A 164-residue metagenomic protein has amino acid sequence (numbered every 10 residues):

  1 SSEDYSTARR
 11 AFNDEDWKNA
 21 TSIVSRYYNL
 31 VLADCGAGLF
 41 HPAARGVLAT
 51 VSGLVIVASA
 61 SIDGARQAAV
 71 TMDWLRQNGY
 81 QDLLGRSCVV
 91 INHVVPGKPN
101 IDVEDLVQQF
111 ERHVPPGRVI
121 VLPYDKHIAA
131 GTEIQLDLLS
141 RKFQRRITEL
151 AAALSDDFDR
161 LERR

Functional and structural regions predicted by a protein language model:
S1-R26, A129-L138: P-loop/Walker-type NTP enzyme "switch/lid" segment
T21-N29, H41-I62: Inter-motif core of Ras-like GTPase G domains
L32-D34, I56-A60, C88-H93: Conserved beta-strand segments of the P-loop GTPase G domain that flank and frequently precede/overlap
G38, V51-V70, P96-P99: Conserved Switch II/interswitch segment of TRAFAC-class P-loop GTPases
T50-G53, D82-S87, P115-G117: Short glycine-/polar-rich loops that comprise or flank the Walker A/P-loop and associated switch/sensor motifs
A68-L83: Conserved C-terminal guanine-recognition region of P-loop GTPase G domains, centered on the G4
H93-V95, V103-L139: Beta-strand-loop-alpha "switch" segments that mediate conformational coupling across diverse proteins
G131-R164: NTP-binding/hydrolysis catalytic cores, primarily Walker-type P-loop NTPases
